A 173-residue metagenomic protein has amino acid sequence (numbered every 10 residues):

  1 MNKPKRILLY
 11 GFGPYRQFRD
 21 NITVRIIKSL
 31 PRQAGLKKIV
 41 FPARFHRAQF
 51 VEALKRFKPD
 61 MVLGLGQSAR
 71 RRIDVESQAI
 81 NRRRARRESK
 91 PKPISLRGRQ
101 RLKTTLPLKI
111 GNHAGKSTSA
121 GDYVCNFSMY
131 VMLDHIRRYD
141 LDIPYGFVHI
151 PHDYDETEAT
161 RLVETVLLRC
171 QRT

Functional and structural regions predicted by a protein language model:
M1-Y123, M132-Y145, P151-T173: N-terminal catalytic or cofactor-binding beta/alpha core of small enzyme domains
